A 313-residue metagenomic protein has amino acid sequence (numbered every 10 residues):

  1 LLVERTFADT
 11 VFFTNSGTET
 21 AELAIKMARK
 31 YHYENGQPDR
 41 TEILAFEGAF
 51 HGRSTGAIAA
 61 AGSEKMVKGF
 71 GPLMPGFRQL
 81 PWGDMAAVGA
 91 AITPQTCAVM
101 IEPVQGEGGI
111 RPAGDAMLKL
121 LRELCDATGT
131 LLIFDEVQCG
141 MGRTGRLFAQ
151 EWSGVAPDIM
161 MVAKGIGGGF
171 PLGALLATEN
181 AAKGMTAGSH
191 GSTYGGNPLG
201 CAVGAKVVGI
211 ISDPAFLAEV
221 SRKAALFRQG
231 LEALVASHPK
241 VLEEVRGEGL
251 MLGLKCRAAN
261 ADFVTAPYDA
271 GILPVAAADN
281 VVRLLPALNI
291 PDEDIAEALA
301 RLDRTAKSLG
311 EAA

Functional and structural regions predicted by a protein language model:
L1-A313: Conserved N-terminal phosphate-binding loop of PLP-dependent enzymes in the Aspartate aminotransferase
